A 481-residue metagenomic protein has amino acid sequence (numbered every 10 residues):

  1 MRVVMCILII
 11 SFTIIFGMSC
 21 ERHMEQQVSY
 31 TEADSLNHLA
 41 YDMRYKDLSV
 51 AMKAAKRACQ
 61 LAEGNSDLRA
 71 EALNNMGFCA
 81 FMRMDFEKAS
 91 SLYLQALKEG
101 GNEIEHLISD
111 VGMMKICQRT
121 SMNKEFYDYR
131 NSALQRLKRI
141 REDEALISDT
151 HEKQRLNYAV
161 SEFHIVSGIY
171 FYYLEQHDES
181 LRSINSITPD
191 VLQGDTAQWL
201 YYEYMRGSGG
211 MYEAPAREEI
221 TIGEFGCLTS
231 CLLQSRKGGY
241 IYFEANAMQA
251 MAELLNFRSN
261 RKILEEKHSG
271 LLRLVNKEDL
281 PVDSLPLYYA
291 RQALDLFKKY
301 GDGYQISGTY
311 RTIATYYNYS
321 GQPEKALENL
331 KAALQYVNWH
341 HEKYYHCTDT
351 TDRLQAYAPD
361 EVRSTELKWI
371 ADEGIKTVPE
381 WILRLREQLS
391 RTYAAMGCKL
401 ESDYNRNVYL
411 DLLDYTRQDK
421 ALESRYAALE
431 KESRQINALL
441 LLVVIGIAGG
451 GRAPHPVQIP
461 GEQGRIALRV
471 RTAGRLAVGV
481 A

Functional and structural regions predicted by a protein language model:
C20-L73, E87, N102-I108, K331: N-terminal leader/linker segments that initiate helical-solenoid repeat arrays
H23-Y45, S49, Y127, D178 (+5 more regions): Hydrophobic positions within repeat-based interaction scaffolds
Q27-V28, G64-S66, G101-I104, S148 (+7 more regions): Structural signature of alpha-solenoid helical repeat scaffolds
D34-H38, L68, N75, E105 (+11 more regions): "A position-specific structural signal for the A-helix of alpha-solenoid helical repeats
Y45-K46, M76, R83, T120 (+8 more regions): Structural motif corresponding to the intra-repeat A-B loop/turn of tetratricopeptide repeats
K56-Q60, L94-K98, S132-A145, D149 (+7 more regions): Amphipathic alpha-helical segments of tetratricopeptide repeats
I459-A481: Short boundary/linker motifs that mark transitions into or out of structured domains
